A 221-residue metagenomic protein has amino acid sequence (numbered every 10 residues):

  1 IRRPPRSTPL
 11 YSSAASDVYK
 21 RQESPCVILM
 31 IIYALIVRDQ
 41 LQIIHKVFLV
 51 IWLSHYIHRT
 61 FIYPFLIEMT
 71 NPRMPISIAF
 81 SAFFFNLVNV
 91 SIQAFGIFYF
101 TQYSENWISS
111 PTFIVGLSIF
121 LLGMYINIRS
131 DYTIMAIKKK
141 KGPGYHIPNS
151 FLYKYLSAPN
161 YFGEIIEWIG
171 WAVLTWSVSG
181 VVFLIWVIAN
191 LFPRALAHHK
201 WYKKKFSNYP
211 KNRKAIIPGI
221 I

Functional and structural regions predicted by a protein language model:
I1-A15, Y19: Single conserved hydrophobic/aromatic residue that forms the stacking wall/gate of nucleotide- or nucleobase-binding
S13-R21, F65-M69, F151-Y161: Membrane interfacial helix-start motif at the N-side
Q22-I32: A generic, lipid-embedded transmembrane alpha helix
V27, Y56-I57, I165: Amphipathic, well-ordered alpha-helical segments in soluble domains
I31-I44, F85, Y99-I221: Hydrophobic transmembrane alpha-helices
I43-G96: Hydrophobic alpha-helical segments and helix pairs
